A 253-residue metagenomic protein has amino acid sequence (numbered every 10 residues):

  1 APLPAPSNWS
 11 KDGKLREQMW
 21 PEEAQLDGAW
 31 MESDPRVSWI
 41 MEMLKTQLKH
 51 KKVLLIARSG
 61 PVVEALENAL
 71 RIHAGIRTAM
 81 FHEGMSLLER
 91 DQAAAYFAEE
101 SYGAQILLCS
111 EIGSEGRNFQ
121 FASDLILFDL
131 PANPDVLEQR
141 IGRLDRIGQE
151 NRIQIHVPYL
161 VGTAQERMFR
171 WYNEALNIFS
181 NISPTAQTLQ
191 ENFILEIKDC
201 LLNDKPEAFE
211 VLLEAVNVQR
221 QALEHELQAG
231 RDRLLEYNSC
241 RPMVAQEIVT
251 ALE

Functional and structural regions predicted by a protein language model:
A1-I106, A251: Conserved Helicase C-terminal RecA-like lobe
I56, F81, S110, L127-D129 (+1 more regions): Conserved beta-strand segments of the P-loop GTPase G domain that flank and frequently precede/overlap
G60-V62, M85-L87, I112-E115, P131-P134 (+2 more regions): Conserved nucleotide-binding/hydrolysis micro-motifs of P-loop NTPases
V63-E67, D91, L107-S123, I141-Q149: SF2 helicase motor core recognition
R117-L130, Q154-V157: A short beta-strand element within the Helicase C-terminal
N133-I155: Conserved SF2 helicase motif VI
N151-E253: C-terminal accessory region of SF2 helicases/translocases
